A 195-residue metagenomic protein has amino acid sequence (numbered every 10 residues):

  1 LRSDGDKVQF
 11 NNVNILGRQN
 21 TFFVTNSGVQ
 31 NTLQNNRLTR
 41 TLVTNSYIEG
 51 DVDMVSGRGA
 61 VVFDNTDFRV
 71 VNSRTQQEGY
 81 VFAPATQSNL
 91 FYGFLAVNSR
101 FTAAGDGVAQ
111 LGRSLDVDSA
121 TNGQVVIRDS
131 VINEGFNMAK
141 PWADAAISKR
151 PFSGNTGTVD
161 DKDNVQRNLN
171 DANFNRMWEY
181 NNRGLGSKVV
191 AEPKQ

Functional and structural regions predicted by a protein language model:
L1-Q195: Sequence-level preference for short, compositionally simple segments enriched in small aliphatic or small polar residues
